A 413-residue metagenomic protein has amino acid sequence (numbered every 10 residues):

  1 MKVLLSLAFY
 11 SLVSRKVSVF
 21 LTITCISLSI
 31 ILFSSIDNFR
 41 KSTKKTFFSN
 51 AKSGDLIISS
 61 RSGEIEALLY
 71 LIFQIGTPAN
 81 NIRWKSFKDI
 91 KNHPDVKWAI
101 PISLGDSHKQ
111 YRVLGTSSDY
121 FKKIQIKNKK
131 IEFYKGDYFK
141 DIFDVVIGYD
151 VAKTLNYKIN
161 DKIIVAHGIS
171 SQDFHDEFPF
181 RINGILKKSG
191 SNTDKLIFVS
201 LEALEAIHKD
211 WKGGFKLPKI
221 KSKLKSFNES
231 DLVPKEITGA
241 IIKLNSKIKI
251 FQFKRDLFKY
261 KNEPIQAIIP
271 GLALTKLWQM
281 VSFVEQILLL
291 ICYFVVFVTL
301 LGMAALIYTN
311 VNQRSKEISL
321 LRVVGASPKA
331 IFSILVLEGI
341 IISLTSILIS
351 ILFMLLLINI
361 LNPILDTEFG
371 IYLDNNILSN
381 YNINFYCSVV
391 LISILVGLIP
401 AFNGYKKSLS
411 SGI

Functional and structural regions predicted by a protein language model:
M1-S35, S49, V336: N-terminal Sec/SRP start-transfer signal
L21-L32, E285-A305, G339-S350, F385 (+2 more regions): Alpha-helical transmembrane segments of integral membrane proteins
D37-R112, K122, Y138, F253 (+1 more regions): Hydrophobic, regular-secondary-structure patches
S107-S117, K129-K216: Hydrophobic secondary-structure segments that place a key small or acidic residue at a functional site
F174-R181, I185-E285: Mechanotransmission and gating elements of multispan inner-membrane complexes involved in transport and envelope
Y293-V298, A304, Y308-N310, S315-N362 (+1 more regions): Transmembrane alpha-helical interface segments in multi-pass membrane proteins
L348-S388, L398-S411: Short helix-loop junctions at transmembrane helix boundaries
